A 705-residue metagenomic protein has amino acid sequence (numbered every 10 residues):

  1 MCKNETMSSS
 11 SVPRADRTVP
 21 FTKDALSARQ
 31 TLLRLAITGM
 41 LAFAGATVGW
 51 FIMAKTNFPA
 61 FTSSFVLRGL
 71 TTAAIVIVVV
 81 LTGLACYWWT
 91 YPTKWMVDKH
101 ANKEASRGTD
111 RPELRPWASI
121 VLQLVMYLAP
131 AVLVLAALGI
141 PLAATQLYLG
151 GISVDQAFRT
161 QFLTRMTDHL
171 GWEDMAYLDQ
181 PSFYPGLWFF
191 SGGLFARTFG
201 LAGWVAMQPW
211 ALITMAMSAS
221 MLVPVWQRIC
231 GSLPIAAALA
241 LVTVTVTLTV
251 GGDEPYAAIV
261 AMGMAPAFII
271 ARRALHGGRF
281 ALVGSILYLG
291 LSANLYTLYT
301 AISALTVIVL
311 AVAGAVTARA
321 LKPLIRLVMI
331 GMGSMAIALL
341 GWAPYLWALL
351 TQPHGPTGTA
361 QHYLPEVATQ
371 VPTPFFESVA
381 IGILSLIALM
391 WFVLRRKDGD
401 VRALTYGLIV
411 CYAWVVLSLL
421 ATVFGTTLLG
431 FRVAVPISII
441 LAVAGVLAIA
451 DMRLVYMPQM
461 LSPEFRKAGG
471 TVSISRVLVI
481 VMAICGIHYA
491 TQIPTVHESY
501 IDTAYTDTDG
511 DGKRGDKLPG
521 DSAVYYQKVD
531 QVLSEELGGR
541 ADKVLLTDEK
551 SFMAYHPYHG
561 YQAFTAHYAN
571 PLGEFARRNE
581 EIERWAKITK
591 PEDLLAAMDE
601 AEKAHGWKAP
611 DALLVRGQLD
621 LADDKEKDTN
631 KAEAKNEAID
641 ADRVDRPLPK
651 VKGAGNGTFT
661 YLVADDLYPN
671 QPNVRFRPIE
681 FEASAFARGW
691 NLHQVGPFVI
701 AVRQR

Functional and structural regions predicted by a protein language model:
M1-A44, M53-L142: Start-transfer (signal-anchor) and selected internal transmembrane alpha helices of multi-pass inner/ER membrane
V66-A74, G425-K467, S473-V477: Hydrophobic/aromatic-rich transmembrane helices and adjacent perimembrane loops
W88-A101, A271-L282, A313-I325, G445-V472: Membrane-interface junctions at the ends of membrane-embedded or membrane-associated helices
A129-L133, K397-T422, I480-M482: Transmembrane alpha-helix segments characteristic of polytopic inner-membrane glycan-assembly/cell-envelope
P130-V134, A211-A315: Membrane-embedded helix bundles of polyisoprenyl
A137-M262, G515: Active-site lumenal/periplasmic loops and adjacent helix-entry segments of GT-C-fold, multi-pass membrane
A144, Y148, D155, E254-V260 (+1 more regions): Transmembrane catalytic cores of multi-pass membrane glycosyltransferases and polysaccharide-assembly enzymes
D179, A483-P591, A597-R643, G655-Q704: Short periplasmic/luminal acceptor-recognition loop of GT-C membrane glycosyltransferases, typified by
